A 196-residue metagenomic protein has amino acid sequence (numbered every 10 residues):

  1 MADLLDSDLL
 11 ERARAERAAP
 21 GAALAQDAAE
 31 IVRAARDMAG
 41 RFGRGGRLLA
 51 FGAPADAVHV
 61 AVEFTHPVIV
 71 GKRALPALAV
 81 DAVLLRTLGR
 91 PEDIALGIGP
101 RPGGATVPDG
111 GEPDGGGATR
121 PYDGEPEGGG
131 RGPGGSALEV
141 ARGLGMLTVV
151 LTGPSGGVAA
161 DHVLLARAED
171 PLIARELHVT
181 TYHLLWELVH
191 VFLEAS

Functional and structural regions predicted by a protein language model:
M1-A25: Generic N-terminal amphipathic, Lys/Arg-enriched alpha-helix
A2, D114, P121-Y122, G143 (+2 more regions): Short alpha-helices
L9, Q26-R36, R44-G46, F192-S196: Active-site phosphate/pyrophosphate-binding segments
G21-A29, A95-G104, G128-R131: Short, glycine-rich nucleotide/cofactor-binding loops
R33-I94, P100-A105: Glycine-rich, small/polar surface segments that engage phosphate groups of diverse ligands
A39, G135-E139: Alpha-helical segments flanking ligand/cofactor-binding loops in enzyme cores
L49, L78, I94-L96, L147-L151 (+1 more regions): Hydrophobic/aromatic beta-strand patches that form the interior of the parallel beta-sheet core in alpha/beta enzyme
P102-R131: Intrinsically disordered, low-complexity terminal tails and inter-domain linkers enriched for S/T/G/P/D/E
